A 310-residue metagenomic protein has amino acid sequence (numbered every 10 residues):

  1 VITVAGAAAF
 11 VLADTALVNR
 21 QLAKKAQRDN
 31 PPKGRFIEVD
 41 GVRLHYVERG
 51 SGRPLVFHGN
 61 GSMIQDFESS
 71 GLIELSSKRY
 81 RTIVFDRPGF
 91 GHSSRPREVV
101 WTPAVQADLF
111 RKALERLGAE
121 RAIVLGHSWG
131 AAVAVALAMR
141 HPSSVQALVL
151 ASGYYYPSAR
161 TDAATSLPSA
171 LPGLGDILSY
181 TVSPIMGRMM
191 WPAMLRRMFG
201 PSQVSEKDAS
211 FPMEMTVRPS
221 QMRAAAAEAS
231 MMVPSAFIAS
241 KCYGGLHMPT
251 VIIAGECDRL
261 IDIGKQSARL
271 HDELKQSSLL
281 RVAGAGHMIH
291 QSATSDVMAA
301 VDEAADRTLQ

Functional and structural regions predicted by a protein language model:
V1-L55, K78-Y80, E120, D302-Q310: Alpha/beta-hydrolase fold catalytic core
V42, E48-H92: Conserved HGGG/HGGXW glycine-rich cap/lid loop of the alpha/beta-hydrolase fold
V47-R49, V84-L125, A299: Active-site loop/oxyanion-hole signature of alpha/beta-hydrolase fold enzymes
M139, L148-Y180: Flexible "cap/lid" loop of the alpha/beta hydrolase fold
A159-A163, S183-G245: Conserved alpha/beta-hydrolase catalytic His-Asp/Glu region
M231, C257-I261, H287: Acidic catalytic loop of the alpha/beta-hydrolase fold
L246, I252-A254: Short beta-strand/loop motif that positions the catalytic acidic residue of the alpha/beta-hydrolase fold
K275-Q310: Catalytic active-site module of serine/aspartate enzymes centered on a nucleophile-bearing elbow/loop
